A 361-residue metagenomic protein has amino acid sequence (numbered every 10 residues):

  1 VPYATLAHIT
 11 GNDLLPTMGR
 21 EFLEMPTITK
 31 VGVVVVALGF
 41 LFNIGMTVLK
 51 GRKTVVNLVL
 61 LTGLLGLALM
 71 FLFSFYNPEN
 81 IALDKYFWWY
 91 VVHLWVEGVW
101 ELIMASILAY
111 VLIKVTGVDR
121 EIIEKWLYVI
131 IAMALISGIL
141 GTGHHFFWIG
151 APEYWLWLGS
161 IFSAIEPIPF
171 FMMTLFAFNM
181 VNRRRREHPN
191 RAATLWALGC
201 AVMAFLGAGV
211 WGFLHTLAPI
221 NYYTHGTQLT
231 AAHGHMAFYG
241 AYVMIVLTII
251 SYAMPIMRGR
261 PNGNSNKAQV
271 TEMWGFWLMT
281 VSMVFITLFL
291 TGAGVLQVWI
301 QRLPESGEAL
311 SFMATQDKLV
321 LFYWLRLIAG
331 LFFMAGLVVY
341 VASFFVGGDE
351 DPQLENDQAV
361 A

Functional and structural regions predicted by a protein language model:
V1-G11, M25-M46, L58-P78, V92-V115 (+6 more regions): Hydrophobic cores of alpha-helical transmembrane segments in multi-pass integral membrane proteins
L6-P26, L83-F87: Inter-helical loop and helix-membrane interface segments of multi-pass membrane transporters/permeases
M18-M25, V48-V56, E79-I81: A conserved hydrophobic secondary-structure block that centers on an alpha-helix together with its immediately flanking
R52-V55, T116-E121, R258-N264: Structural helix-adjacent loops and short alpha-helical linkers that scaffold large soluble proteins
E79, W88, F146-W155: Membrane-interface helix caps and helix-loop-helix hairpins in membrane proteins
V91, E121, R185-A193: Histidine/acidic residue-rich metal-binding segments in metalloenzymes
Y222-T230: Flexible, glycine/threonine-enriched loop-and-boundary segments that flank and lead into catalytic domains of large
P352-A361: Short, highly charged, low-complexity non-transmembrane loops/tails of multi-pass membrane proteins
